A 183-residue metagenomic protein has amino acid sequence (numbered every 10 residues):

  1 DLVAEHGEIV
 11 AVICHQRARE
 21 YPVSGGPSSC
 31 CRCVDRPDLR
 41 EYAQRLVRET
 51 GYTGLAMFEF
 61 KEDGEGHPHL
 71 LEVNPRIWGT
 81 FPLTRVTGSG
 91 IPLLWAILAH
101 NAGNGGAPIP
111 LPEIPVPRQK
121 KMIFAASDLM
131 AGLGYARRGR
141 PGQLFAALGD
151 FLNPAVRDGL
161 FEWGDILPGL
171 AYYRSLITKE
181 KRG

Functional and structural regions predicted by a protein language model:
D1, H15, K61, I123-F124: Residues in well-ordered beta-strands of folded domains
D1-G51, N74-A96: ATP-dependent carboxylate/phosphate-activation module, predominantly the ATP-grasp catalytic core and closely related
V3-I9, D63-G66, H100-N101: Short acidic-glycine loop/turn motifs at beta-strand connectors
E20, G64, R85, N101-G103: Alpha-helix termini
T53-E65: A short glycine-rich, hydrophobically flanked beta-strand micro-motif that places a catalytic Asp/Glu for divalent metal
G66-P75: Short glycine/threonine-rich loop-to-helix capping motif typified by GTGT followed within a few residues by an Asp-Pro
I97-G183: Peripheral (often C-terminal) accessory segments that flank ATP-dependent C-N-forming ligase machineries
